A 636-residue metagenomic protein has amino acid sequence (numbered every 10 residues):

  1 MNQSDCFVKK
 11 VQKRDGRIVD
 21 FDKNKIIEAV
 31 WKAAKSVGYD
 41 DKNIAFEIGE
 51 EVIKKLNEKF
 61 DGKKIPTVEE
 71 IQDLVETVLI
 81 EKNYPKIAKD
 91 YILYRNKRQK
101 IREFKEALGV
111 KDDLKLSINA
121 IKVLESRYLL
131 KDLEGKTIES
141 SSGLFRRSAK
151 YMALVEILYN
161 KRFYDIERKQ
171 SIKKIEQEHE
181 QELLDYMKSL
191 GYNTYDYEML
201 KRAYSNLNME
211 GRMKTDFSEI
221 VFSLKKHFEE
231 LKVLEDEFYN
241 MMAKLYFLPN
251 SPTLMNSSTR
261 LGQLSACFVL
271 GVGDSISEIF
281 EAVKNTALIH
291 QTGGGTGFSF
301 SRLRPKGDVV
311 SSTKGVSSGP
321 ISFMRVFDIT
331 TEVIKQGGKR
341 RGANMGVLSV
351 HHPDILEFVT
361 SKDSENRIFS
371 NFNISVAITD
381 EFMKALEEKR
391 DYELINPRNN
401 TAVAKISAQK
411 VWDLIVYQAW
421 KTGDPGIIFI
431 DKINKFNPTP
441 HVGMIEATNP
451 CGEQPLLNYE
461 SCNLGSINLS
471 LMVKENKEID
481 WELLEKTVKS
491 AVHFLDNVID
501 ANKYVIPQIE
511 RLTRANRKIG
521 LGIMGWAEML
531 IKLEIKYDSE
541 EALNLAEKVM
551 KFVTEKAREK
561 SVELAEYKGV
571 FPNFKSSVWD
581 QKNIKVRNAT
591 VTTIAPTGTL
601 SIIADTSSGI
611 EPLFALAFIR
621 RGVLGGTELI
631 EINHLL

Functional and structural regions predicted by a protein language model:
M1-L636: Extended catalytic cores of very large enzyme megasubunits
